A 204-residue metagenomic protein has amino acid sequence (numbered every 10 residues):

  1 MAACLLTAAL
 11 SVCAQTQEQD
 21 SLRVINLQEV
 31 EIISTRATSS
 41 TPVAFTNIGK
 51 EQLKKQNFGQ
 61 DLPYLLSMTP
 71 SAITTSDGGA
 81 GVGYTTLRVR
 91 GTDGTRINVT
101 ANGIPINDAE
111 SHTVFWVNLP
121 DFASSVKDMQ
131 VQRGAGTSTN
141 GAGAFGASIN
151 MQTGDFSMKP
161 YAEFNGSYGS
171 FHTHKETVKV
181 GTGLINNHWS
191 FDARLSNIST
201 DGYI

Functional and structural regions predicted by a protein language model:
A9-C13: N-terminal signal peptide c-region/cleavage motif recognized by signal peptidases
T16-K55, G94: Short, acidic, small-residue-rich periplasmic hinge/interaction motif at the N-terminus of Gram-negative outer-membrane
P63-P105, K127: Extracytoplasmic beta-strand/coil segments of soluble accessory domains associated with Gram-negative outer-membrane
Y64, R88, Q130, S148-N150 (+1 more regions): Outer-membrane beta-barrel architecture
A80, L119, A142, G169-T173: Transmembrane beta-barrel outer-membrane domains
R96, S157-K159, L184-H188: Strand-connecting loop/turn motifs
P105-R133, Q152: Short acidic/polar hinge/loop motifs at secondary-structure boundaries that mediate gating or recognition
G136-S138, A147-T182, L195, S199-G202: Short strand-turn segments of transmembrane beta-barrel domains in outer membranes, especially the first one or two
